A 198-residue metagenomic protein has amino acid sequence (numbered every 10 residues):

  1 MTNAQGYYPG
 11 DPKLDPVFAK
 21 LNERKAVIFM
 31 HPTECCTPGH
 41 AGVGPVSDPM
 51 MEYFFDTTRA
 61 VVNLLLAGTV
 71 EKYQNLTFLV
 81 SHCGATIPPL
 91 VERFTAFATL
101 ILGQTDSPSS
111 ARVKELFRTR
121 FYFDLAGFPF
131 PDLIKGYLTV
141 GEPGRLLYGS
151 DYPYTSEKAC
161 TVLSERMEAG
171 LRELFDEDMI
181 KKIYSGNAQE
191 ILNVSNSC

Functional and structural regions predicted by a protein language model:
M1-L147: Catalytic pocket-lining loop regions of alpha/beta-barrel enzymes, especially the amidohydrolase/enolase/GH5 lineages
L76, D132-L147, P153-C198: Mid-to-C-terminal alpha-helical segments outside catalytic/metal-binding sites
F121-L125, Y152, S156-E157: Short, glycine/charged-rich beta-strand-loop motifs at protein surfaces that mediate ligand recognition and catalysis
